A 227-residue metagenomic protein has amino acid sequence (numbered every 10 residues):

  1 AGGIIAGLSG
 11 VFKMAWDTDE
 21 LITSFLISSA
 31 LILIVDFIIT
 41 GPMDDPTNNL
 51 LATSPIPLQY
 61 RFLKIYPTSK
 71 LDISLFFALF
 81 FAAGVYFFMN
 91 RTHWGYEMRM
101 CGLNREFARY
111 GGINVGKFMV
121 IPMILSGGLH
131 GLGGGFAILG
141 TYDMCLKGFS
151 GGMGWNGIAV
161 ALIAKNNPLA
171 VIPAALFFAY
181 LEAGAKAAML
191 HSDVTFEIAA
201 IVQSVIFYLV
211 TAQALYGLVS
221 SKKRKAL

Functional and structural regions predicted by a protein language model:
A1-N49, R91, G152, N156-P168: Short loop segments and helix-boundary regions at transmembrane helix junctions of multi-pass inner-membrane proteins
G2, S28-D36, S74-F87, S126-G134 (+3 more regions): Hydrophobic core segments of alpha-helical transmembrane domains in multi-pass membrane transport and ion-translocation
F12, D19, A30, M98 (+5 more regions): Terminal peptide-recognition signature
E20-R91, I198: Transmembrane helix-bundle core of multi-pass membrane transporters and related energy-transducing complexes
P46-L50, G95-M100, V219-L227: Short, Lys/Arg-enriched, Gly/Pro-containing loop segments at transmembrane-helix junctions of multi-pass membrane
Y66-M144, P168-L169: Helix-loop-helix "hairpin" substructures at the membrane interface of multi-pass membrane proteins
L103, Y110-K117, A183-L227: Cytosolic-side transmembrane-helix boundaries in multi-pass membrane proteins
I124-S204: Transmembrane alpha-helical segments in multi-pass inner-membrane proteins
